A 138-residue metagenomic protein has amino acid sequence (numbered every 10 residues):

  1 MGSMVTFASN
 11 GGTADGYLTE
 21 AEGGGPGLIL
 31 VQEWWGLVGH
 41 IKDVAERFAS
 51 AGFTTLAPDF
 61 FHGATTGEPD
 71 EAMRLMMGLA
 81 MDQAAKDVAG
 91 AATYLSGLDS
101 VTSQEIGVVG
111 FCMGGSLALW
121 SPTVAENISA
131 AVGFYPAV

Functional and structural regions predicted by a protein language model:
G2, G25-P26, S116, S129: Structural motif
G2, T13-D15, V108, L117: Charge-dense, helix-prone N-terminal extensions
M4-V101: Serine-hydrolase catalytic machinery in alpha/beta-hydrolase-like enzymes
A89-V138: Primarily recognizes the serine-hydrolase "nucleophile elbow" in alpha/beta-hydrolase and SGNH/GDSL folds
